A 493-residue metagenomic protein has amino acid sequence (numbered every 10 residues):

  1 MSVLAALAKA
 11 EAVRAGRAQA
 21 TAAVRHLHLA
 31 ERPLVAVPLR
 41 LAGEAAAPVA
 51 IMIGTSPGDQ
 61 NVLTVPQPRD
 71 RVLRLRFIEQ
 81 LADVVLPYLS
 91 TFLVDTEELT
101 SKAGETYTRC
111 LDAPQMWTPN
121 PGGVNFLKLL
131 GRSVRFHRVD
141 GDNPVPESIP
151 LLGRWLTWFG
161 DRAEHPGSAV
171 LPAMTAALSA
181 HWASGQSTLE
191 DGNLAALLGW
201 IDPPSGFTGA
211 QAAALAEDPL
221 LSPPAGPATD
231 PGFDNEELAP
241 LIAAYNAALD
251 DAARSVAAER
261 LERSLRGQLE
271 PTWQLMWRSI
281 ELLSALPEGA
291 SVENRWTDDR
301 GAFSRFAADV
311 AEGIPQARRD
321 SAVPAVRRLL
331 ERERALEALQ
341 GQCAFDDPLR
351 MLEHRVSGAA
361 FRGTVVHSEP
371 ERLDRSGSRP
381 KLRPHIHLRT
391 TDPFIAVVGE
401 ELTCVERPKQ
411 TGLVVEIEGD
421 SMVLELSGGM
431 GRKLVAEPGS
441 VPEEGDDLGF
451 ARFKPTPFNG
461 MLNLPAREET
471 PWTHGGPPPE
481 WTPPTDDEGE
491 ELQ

Functional and structural regions predicted by a protein language model:
M1-Q115, F126, R132-M174, F233-D234 (+1 more regions): Long, charged/polar, low-complexity intrinsically disordered N-terminal extensions that precede catalytic
A42-A46, G122-L127, S368-G377, I395 (+3 more regions): Flexible loop/turn segments at secondary-structure boundaries
A50-I51, R383-I386, M422-V423: Short aromatic-glycine-enriched beta-strand elements
L73, L81, R379-R383, I417: Non-catalytic nucleic-acid-binding interfaces of large nucleic-acid enzymes and RNP effectors
T118-P119, L127-R135, E147-A285: Extended non-globular interaction regions in eukaryotic gene-expression and organellar proteins
S255-A396: Accessory interdomain/linker segments of ATP-dependent helicases and helicase-like nucleic-acid enzymes that mediate
I395-C404: Beta-strand-rich binding/interaction modules
T403-V405, T411-Q493: C-terminal effector modules of nucleic-acid-centric enzymes and ribosome-associated factors
